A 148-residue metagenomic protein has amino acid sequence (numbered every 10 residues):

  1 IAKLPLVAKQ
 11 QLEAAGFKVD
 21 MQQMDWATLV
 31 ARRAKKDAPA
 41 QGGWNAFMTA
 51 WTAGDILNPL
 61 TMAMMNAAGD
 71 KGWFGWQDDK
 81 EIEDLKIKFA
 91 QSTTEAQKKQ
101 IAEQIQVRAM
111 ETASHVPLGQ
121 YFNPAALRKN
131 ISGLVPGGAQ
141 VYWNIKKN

Functional and structural regions predicted by a protein language model:
I1-Q10: Bilobed "Venus flytrap"/periplasmic-binding protein-like clamshell domains and structurally analogous long
L4, E81-L85, Q97-I101: Short amphipathic alpha-helical coupling segments at ligand-binding clamshell hinges and other catalytic/signaling
V7, Q77, Q104: Short Gly/charged-rich anion-binding patches and loops
K9-D20, N123, Q140-I145: C-terminal amphipathic alpha-helical "assembly" element that mediates oligomerization/partner interfaces or acts as
L12, R33, F89, K98 (+1 more regions): Hydrophobic, well-ordered secondary-structure elements that form the walls of internal hydrophobic environments
A15-N66, I101-A102: Periplasmic binding protein-like
A34-G42, T61-Q91, Q120-N148: Short, solvent-exposed loop/beta-turn-alpha elements that line the ligand-binding surface or hinge of extracytoplasmic
A40-A50, S92-K129: Bilobed periplasmic-binding protein-like "clamshell/Venus-flytrap" ligand-binding domains
